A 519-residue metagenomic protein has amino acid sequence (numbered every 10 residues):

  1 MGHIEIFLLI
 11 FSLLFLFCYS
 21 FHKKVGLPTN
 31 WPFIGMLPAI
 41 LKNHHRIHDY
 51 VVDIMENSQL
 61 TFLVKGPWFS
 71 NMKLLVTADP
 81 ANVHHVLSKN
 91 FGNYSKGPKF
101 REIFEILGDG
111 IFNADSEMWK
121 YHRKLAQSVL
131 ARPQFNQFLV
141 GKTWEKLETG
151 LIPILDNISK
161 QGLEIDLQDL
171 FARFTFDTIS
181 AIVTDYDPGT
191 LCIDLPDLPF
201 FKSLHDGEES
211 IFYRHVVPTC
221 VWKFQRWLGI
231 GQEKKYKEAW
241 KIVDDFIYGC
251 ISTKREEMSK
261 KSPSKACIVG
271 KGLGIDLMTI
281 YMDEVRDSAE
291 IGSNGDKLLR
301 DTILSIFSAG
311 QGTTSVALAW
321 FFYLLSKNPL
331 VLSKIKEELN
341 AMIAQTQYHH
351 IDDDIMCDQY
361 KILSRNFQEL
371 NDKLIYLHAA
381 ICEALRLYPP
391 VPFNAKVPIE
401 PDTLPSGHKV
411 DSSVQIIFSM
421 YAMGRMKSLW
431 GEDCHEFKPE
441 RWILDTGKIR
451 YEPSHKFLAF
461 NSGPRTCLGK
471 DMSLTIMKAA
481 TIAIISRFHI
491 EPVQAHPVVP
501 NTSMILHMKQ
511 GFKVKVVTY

Functional and structural regions predicted by a protein language model:
M1-L13, K65-L74, Q134-E145, L155-A181 (+8 more regions): Cytochrome P450
G2-E117, Y121, F135, K142-P153 (+3 more regions): N-terminal membrane-proximal hinge/A-helix region immediately C-terminal to the signal-anchor transmembrane segment
H3, F11, M55-E56, L147 (+9 more regions): Cytochrome P450 proximal C-terminal region
F15-F17, N71-H84, G108, F112 (+6 more regions): Hydrophobic mid-domain F-helix/FG-region of cytochrome P450s
V25-W31, G35, V140-W144, P196-D206 (+8 more regions): Cytochrome P450 I-helix active-site segment
H45-D53, S288-D301, T346, M423-T475: Cytochrome P450 heme-binding Cys-pocket and its upstream "meander" loop
A131, E238-A317, I343-E369, L374 (+1 more regions): Conserved cytochrome P450 catalytic core segment spanning the I/J/K helices
T175, I179, V183, A239 (+8 more regions): Central I-helix of cytochrome P450 enzymes
